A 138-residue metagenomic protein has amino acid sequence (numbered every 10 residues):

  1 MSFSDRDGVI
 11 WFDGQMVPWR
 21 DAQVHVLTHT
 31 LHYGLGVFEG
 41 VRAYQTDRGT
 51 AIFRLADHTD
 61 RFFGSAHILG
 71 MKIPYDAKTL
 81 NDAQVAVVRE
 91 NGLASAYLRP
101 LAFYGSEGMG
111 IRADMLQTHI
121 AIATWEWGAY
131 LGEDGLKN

Functional and structural regions predicted by a protein language model:
M1-N138: Conserved alpha/beta cores of soluble small-molecule-handling proteins
